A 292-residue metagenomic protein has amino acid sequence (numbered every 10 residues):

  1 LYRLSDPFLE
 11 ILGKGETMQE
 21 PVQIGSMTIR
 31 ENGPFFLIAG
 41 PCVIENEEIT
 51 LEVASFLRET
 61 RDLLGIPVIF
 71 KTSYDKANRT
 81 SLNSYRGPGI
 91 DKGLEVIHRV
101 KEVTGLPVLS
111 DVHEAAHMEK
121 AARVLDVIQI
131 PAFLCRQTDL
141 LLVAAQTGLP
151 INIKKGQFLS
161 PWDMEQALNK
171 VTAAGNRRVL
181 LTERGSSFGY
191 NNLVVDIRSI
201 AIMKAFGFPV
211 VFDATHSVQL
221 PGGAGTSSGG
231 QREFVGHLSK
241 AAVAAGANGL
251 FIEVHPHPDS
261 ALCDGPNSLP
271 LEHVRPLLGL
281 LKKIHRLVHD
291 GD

Functional and structural regions predicted by a protein language model:
M18-L37, H289-D292: N-terminal amphipathic alpha-helix/helix-capping segment at the start of soluble metabolic enzymes
N32-F35, L64-V68, E102-V108, V124-D126 (+4 more regions): Short, well-ordered coil/turn segments that N-cap beta-strands
P41-T50, I69-I90, V254-G265: Glycine-rich, proline-tolerant flexible connector loops at the mouths of alpha/beta enzymes
F56-V112: Active-site cofactor/substrate anionic-group-binding motifs, chiefly glycine- and Lys/Arg-rich phosphate-binding loops
N83-D91, V127-L134, Y190-I197, V218-A244 (+2 more regions): Active-site-adjacent loop and "lid" segments of alpha/beta metabolic enzymes
Y85-V108, A144, G148, A201-G207 (+1 more regions): Alpha-helix-loop-beta-strand connector modules within alpha/beta enzyme cores
G89, L106-E114, D126-D139, P150-P161 (+1 more regions): Catalytic beta/alpha-barrel core
G148, N152-V254: Catalytic alpha/beta core domains of metabolic enzymes, predominantly
